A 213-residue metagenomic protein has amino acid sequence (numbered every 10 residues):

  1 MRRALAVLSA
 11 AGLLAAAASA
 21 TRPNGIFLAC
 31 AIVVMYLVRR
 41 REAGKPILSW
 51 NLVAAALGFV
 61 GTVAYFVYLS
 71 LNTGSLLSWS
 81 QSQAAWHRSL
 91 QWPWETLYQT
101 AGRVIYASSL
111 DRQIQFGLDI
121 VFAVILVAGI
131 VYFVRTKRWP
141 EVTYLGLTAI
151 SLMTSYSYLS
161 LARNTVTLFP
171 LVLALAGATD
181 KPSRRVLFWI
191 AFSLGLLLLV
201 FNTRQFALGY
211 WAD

Functional and structural regions predicted by a protein language model:
M1-A16, S49-W50: Short hydrophobic alpha-helices at membrane interfaces in multi-pass membrane enzymes
M1-R2, V34-A43, I130-T136, A174-K181: Structural signal for the C-terminal ends of transmembrane alpha-helices and the immediately following loop
A10-A15, V124-G129, G146-L152, V172: Hydrophobic, membrane-inserted alpha-helices
A17-A18, G25, A29-I125, F133 (+2 more regions): Membrane-lumen/periplasm interface segments of specific transmembrane helices in polyprenyl phosphate-linked
I26-F27, R138-Y144, S160-V166, R184-F188: Short, aromatic-rich membrane-interface segments at the entry and exit of alpha-helical transmembrane domains
A55-F59, K181-A207, W211: Signature aromatic-anchored transmembrane alpha helix within multi-pass, membrane-resident enzymes that catalyze glycan
V134-S155, N164, F192: Transmembrane alpha-helix segments characteristic of polytopic inner-membrane glycan-assembly/cell-envelope
L159-T179: Hydrophobic/aromatic-rich transmembrane helices and adjacent perimembrane loops
